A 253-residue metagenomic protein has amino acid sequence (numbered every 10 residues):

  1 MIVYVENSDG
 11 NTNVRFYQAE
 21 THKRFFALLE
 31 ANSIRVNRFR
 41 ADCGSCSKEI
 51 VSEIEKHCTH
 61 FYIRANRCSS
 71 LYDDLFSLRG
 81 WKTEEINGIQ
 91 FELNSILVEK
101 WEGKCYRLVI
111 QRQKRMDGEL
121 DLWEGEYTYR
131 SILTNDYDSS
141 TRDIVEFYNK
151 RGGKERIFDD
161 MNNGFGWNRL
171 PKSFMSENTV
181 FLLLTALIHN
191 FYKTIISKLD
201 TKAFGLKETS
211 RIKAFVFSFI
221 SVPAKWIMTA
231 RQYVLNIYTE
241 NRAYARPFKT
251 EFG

Functional and structural regions predicted by a protein language model:
M1-N32: Electropositive, glycine- and tryptophan-enriched low-complexity nucleic-acid-binding patches
I2-E6, Y17, A41, K48-I54 (+1 more regions): Short acidic, glycine/serine/threonine-rich loops at helix termini
V5-G10, A41-C46, T59, R64-C68 (+1 more regions): An acidic- and aromatic-residue-enriched active-site/binding cleft used to recognize and process polar
A27-N37, K56-H60: Secondary-structure transition/capping motifs at alpha-helix termini and the adjoining loop/turn into the next element
V36-C46, F61, I132, K154-M161 (+2 more regions): Short, conserved catalytic/metal-binding motifs centered on acidic residues
S52, H57-N163, K249-G253: An anionic, glycine-rich sequence signature occurring as long contiguous blocks
T141-M175, V180, L184, I188-I196: Short amphipathic alpha-helical "interface-anchor" segments enriched in bulky aromatics
Y192-G253: A short, flexible helix-boundary coil/loop motif
